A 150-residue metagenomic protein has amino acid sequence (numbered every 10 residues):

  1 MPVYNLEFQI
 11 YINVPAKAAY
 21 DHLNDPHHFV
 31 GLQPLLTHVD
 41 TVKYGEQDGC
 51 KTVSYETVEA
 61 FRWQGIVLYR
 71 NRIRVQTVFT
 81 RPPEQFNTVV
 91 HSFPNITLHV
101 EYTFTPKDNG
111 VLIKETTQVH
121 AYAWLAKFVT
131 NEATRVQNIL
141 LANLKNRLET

Functional and structural regions predicted by a protein language model:
M1-K51: Hydrophobic ligand-binding cavity/cleft-lining segments
M1-P2, F29-L35, W63-R70, V90-N95: Short, solvent-exposed secondary-structure boundary motifs
Y4, K51-V53, V100, V111: Short beta-strand micro-motifs in enzyme catalytic cores
N5-E7, L68-V75, I96-E101: Short, surface-exposed coil-to-beta transition loops
I12-A16, T57-W63, F79-R81, S92-I96 (+3 more regions): Beta-strand elements of well-folded, non-transmembrane domains
A18-L23, F29, T77, I113-E115 (+1 more regions): Hydrophobic pocket/interface hotspot
T41-H91, N143-T150: Glycine-rich portal/gate segments that line the openings of hydrophobic small-molecule binding cavities
N87-N138: Beta-strand/loop substructures that line and gate deep hydrophobic ligand-binding cavities in soluble
